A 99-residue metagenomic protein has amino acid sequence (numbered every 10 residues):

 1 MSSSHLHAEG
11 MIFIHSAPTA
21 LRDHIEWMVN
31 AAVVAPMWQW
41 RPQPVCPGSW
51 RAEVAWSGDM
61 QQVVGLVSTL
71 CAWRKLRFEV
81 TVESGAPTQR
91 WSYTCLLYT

Functional and structural regions predicted by a protein language model:
S2-G10, P47-S49: A short, surface-exposed helix-loop junction/capping segment
E9-I14, E53: Short glycine-rich or small-residue beta-strand-to-loop segments that form or flank ligand, phosphate, metal/Fe-S
F13-D23: Short, surface-exposed ligand-recognition loops at beta-strand->loop->(often short) alpha-helix junctions that present
A35-E83: Short, intrinsically disordered low-complexity segments
V82-W91: Mid-chain, well-packed structural core segment of small domains
Y98-T99: Conserved small/polar residues in nucleotide/adenosyl-binding loops
